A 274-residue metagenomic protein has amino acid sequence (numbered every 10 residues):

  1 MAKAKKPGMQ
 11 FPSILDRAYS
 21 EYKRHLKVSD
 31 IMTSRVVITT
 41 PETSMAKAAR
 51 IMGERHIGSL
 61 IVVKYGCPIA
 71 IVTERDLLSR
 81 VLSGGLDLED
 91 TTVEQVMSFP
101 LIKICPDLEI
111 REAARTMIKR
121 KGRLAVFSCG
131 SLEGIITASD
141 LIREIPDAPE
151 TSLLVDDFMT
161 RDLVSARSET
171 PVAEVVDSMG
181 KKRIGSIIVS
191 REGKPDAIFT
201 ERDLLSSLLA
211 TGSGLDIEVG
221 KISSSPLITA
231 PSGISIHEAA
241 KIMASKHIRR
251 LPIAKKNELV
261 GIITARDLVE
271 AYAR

Functional and structural regions predicted by a protein language model:
M1-R274: Tandem CBS (Cystathionine beta-synthase) repeat/Bateman regulatory domains
